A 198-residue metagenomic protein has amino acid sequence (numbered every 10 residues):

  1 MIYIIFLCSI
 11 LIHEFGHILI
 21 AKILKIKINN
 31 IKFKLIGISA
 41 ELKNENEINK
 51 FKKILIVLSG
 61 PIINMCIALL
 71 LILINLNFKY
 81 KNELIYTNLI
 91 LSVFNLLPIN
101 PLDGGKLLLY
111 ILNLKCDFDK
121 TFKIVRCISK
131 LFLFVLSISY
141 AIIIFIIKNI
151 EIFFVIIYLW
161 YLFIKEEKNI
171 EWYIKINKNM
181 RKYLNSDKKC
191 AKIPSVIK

Functional and structural regions predicted by a protein language model:
M1-K198: Hydrophobic transmembrane alpha-helices and their immediate loop junctions in multi-pass integral membrane proteins
